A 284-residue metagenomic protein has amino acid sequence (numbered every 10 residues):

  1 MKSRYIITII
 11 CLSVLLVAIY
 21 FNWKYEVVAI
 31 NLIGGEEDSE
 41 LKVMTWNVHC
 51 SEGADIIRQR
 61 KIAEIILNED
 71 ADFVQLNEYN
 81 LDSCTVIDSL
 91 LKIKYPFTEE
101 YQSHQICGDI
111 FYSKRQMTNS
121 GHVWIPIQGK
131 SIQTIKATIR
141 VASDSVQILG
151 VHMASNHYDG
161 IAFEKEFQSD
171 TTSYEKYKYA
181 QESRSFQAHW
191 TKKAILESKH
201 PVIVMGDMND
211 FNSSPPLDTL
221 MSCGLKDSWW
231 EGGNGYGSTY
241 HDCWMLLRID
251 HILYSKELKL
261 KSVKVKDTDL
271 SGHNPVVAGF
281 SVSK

Functional and structural regions predicted by a protein language model:
M1-I33, K193-V202, M208-K284: Metal-dependent phosphoester-hydrolase catalytic domains
L16, F21-I33, D55, E64-L67 (+2 more regions): Structured beta-strand-rich core segments of catalytic domains in phosphoester-bond hydrolases
G34-E40: Membrane-proximal juxtamembrane linkers immediately C-terminal to transmembrane helices
L41-V48, I62-T85, A137, I148-V151 (+5 more regions): Active-site beta-strand/loop signature of hydrolases that rely on acidic residues for catalysis
T45-Q59, H157-Q181: Acidic/histidine-rich helix-loop elements that form or flank divalent-metal/phosphate-binding sites at the catalytic
V48, K94-Y101, L225-W230: Short hydrophobic/aromatic-enriched beta-strand-loop microsegments
C50-S51, L81, R115-M117, M153-N156 (+4 more regions): Short, solvent-exposed loop/turn segments at secondary-structure junctions
D55-Q59, N80, Q105, K130 (+4 more regions): Solvent-exposed, acidic/flexible segments
